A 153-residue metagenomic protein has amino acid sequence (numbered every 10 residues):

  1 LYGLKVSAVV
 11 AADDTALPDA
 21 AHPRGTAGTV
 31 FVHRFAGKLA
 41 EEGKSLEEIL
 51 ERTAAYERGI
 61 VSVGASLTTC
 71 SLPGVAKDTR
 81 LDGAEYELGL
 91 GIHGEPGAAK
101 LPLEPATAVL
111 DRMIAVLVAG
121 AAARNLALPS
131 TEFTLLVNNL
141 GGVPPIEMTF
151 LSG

Functional and structural regions predicted by a protein language model:
L1, F150-G153: Short, solvent-exposed amphipathic alpha-helical segments in soluble enzyme and RNA/protein-processing domains
L1, K5-I49, A55-S62: Active-site histidine-anchored catalytic micro-motif
L17, A40-T149: Mixed-charge interfacial surface used for oligomerization/domain docking and macromolecular partner engagement
A27-T29, T107-V109, G153: Short, low-complexity, polar/charged sequence segments that are solvent-exposed and flexible
